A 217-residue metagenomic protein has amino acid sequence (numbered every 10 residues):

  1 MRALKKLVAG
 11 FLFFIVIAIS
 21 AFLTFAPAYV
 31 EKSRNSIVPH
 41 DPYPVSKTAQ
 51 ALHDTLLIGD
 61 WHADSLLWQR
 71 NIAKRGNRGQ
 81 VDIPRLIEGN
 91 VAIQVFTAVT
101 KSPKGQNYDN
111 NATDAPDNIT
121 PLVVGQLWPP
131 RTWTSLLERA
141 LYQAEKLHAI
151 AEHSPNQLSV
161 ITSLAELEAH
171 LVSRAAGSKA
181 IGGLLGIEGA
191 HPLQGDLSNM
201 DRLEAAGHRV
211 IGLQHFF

Functional and structural regions predicted by a protein language model:
R2-F216: N-terminal hydrophobic targeting/anchoring segments and the immediately downstream early-domain regions of hydrolases
